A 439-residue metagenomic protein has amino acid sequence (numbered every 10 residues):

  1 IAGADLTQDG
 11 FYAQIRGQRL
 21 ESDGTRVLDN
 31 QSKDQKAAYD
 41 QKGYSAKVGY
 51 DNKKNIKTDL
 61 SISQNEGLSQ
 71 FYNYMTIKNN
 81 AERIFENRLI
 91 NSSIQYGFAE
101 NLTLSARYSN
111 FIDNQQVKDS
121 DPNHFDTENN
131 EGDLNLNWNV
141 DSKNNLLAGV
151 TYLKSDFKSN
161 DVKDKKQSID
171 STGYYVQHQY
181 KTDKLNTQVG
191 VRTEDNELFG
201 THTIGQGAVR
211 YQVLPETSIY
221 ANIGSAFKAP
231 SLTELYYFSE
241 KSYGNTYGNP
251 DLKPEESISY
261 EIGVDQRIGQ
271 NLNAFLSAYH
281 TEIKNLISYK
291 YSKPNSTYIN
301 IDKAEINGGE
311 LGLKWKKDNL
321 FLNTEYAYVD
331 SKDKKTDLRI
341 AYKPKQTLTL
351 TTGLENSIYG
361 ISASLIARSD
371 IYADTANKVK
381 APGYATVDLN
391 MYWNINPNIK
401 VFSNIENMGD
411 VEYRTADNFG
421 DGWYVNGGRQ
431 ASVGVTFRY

Functional and structural regions predicted by a protein language model:
A2, K42-A46, R88-S92, E128-L134 (+13 more regions): Hydrophobic, lipid-facing positions within transmembrane beta-strands of outer-membrane proteins
A2-D9, R16, K42, G49-K53 (+4 more regions): Conserved C-terminal beta-signal and adjacent last beta-strands/turns of outer-membrane beta-barrel proteins
G3-F85, N285: Periplasmic-side early beta-strands and strand-to-turn transitions of outer-membrane beta-barrels
Q8-G10, R19-D23, N52, I62-L68 (+14 more regions): Transmembrane beta-strands of outer-membrane beta-barrel pores
D9-A13, K42, K54-T58, R88 (+13 more regions): Outer-envelope beta-barrel architecture signal
K53, A99, D141-L147, F157-I283 (+4 more regions): Structural signature of Gram-negative outer-membrane beta-barrels, strongest in the C-terminal barrel of TonB-dependent
T76-G97, F125, E197-L198, Q212 (+6 more regions): Outer-membrane beta-barrel signature, preferentially recognizing the C-terminal barrel domain of Gram-negative
S142, L146, K181-N186, N271-I283 (+4 more regions): Gram-negative outer-membrane beta-barrel transporters
